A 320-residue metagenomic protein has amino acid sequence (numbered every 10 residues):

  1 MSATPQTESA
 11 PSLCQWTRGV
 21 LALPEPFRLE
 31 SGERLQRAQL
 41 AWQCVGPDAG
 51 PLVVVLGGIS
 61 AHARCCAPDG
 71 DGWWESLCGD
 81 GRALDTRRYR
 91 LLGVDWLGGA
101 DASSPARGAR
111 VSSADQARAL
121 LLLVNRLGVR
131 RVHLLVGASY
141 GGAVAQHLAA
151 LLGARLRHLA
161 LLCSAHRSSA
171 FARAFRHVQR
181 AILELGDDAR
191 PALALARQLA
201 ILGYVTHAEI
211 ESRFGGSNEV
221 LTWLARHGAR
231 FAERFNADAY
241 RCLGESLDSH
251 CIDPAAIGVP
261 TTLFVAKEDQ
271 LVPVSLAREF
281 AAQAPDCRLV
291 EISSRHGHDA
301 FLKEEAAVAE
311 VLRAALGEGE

Functional and structural regions predicted by a protein language model:
Q43, P47-A100: N-terminal cap/lid subdomain of alpha/beta-hydrolase-fold enzymes
A114-H133: Conserved acidic catalytic loop of the alpha/beta-hydrolase fold
R131-A170: Conserved hydrolase catalytic core segment
A160-D187: Flexible "cap/lid" loop of the alpha/beta hydrolase fold
Q179-T262: Alpha/beta-hydrolase
L263-E268: Conserved strand-to-loop "acid loop" that flanks and positions the catalytic carboxylate
Q270-L276: Conserved alpha/beta-hydrolase "acid-adjacent" motif
R278, D286-E320: Catalytic active-site module of serine/aspartate enzymes centered on a nucleophile-bearing elbow/loop
